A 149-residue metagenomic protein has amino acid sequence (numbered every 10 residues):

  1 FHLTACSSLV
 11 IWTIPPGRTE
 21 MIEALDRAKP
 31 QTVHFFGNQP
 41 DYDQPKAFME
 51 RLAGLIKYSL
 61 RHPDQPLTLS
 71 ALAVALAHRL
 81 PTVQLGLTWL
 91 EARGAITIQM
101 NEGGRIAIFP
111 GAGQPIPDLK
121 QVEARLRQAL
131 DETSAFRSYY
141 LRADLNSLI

Functional and structural regions predicted by a protein language model:
F1-Q44: Conserved RecA-like helicase motor core of SF1/SF2 enzymes
G37-I56, R79: Short alpha-helical segments that sit at the start of domains
A47-V74: Short amphipathic alpha-helical interface segments
A77-W89: Short amphipathic alpha-helical interaction segments
E91-G104: A short, conserved structural fragment
G103-G111: Minor-groove-contacting beta-hairpin "wing" of winged helix-turn-helix DNA-binding domains
G111-I149: Short, amphipathic alpha-helical interaction segments positioned at domain boundaries
